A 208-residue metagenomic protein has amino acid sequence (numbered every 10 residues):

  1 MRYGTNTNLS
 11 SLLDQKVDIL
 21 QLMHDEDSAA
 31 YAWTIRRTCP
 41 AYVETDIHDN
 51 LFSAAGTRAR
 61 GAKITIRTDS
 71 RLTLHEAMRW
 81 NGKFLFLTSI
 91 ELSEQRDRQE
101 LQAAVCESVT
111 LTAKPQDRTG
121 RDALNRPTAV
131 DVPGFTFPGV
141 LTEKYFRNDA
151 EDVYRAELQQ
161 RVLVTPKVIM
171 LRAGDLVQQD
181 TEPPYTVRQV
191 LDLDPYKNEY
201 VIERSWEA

Functional and structural regions predicted by a protein language model:
M1-R71, F84, T88-Q159, L191-A208: N-terminal disorder-to-order initiation segments that are Gly/Lys/Arg-biased and fold into the first beta/loop/alpha
R67-L72, P166-M170: Short, surface-exposed secondary-structure edge patches
L74-E76, R172-D175: Loop/turn positions that initiate beta-strands
Y154-A173: A conserved acidic, glycine/proline-rich C-terminal tail/linker
A173, D180-D192: Low-complexity, intrinsically disordered Gly/Pro/Thr-rich segments
